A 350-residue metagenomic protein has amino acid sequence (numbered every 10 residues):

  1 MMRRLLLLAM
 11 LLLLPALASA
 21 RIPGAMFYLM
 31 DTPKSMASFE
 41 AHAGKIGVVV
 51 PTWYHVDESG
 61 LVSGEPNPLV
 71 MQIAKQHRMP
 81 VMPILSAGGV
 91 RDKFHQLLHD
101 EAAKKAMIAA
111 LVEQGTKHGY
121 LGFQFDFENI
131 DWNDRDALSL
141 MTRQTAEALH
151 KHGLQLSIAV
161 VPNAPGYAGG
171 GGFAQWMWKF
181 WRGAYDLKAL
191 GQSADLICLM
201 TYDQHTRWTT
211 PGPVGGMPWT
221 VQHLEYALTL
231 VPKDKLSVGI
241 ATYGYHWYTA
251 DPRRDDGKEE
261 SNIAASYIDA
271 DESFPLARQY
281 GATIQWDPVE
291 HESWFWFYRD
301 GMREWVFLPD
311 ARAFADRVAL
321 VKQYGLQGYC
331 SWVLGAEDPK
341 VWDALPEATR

Functional and structural regions predicted by a protein language model:
R21-A110: Glycan-recognition patch characteristic of GH18 chitinases/ENGases and related GlcNAc/peptidoglycan-binding proteins
L29, W53, P83-A87, F127-N129 (+4 more regions): A cross-domain feature marking catalytic cores of carbohydrate-active enzymes and several ubiquitous metabolic/repair
M30-A43, E101-T116, W178-L190, P309-K322: Short, acidic/polar
V49, F125, I197, V238 (+2 more regions): Conserved, mostly hydrophobic/aromatic
G89-H118, G166-R182, Y202: Active-site-adjacent "subsite" loops/lids of carbohydrate-active enzymes
D131-L276: Substrate-binding surface in catalytic domains of secreted glycosidases
T242-A319, V341, T349-R350: Glycan-binding loop/region signatures in secreted carbohydrate-active enzymes
